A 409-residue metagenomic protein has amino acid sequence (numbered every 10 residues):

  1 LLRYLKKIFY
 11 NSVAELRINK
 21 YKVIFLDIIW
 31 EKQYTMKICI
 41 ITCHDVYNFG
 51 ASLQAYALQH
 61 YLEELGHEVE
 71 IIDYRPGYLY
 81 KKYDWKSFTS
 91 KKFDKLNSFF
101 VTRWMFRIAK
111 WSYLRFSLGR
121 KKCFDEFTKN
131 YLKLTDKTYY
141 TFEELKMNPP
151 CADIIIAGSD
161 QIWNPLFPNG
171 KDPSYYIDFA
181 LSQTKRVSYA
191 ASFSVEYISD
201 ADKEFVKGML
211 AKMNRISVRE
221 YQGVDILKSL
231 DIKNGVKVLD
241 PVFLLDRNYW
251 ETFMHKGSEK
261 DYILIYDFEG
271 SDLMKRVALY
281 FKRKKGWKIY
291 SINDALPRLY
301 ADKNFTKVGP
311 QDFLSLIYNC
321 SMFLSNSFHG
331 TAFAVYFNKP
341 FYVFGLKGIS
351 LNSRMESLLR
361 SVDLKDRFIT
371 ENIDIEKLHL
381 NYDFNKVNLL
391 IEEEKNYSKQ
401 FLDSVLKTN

Functional and structural regions predicted by a protein language model:
L2-Y10: Extreme N-terminal basic, low-complexity initiation segments that serve as generic localization/processing leaders
L5, N19-T35: Short, Lys/Arg-enriched N-terminal segments with co-localized hydrophobic residues within the first ~10-30 amino acids
Y10-N11, K20: Short, intrinsically disordered, low-complexity terminal segments
W30-N409: Active-site anion-handling motifs in enzyme catalytic cores
